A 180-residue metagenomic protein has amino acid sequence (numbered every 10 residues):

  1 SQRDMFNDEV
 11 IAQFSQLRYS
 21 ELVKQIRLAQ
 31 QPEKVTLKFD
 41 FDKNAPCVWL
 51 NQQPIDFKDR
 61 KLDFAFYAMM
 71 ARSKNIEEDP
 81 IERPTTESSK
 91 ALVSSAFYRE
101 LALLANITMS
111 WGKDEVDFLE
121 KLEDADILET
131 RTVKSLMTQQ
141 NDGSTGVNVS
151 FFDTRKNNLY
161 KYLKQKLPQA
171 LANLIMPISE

Functional and structural regions predicted by a protein language model:
S1-Q2: Intrinsically disordered, low-complexity acidic/Q/S/K-rich activation/interaction tracts characteristic
M5-I81, T85: Short boundary/linker motifs that mark transitions into or out of structured domains
N7, N44, N51, N75 (+5 more regions): Detector for Asparagine
V10, V23, V35, V48 (+4 more regions): Extended aliphatic helical segments
R27-P32, E77, L119-L128, G143 (+1 more regions): DNA-binding patch around the recognition helix
Q52-R60, D142-D153: Short, charged/polar micro-motifs that form catalytic or ligand-binding hotspots
I55-Q140, L159: Short amphipathic alpha-helical recognition elements used for nucleic-acid or partner binding across transcription
